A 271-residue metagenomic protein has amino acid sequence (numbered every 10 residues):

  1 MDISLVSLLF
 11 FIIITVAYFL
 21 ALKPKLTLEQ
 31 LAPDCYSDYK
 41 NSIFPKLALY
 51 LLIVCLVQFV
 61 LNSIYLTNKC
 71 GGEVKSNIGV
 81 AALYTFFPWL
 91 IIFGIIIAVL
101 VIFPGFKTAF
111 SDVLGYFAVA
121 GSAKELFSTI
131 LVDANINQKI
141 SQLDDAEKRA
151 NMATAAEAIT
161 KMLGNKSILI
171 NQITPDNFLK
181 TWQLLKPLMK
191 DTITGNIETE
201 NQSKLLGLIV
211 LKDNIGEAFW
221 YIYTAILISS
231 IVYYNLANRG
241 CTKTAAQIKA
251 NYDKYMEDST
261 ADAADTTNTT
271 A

Functional and structural regions predicted by a protein language model:
M1-G121, L211-A225, Y233-N251: N-terminal first transmembrane alpha-helix
D2, E29-D34, D38, A48 (+12 more regions): Glutamate identity and glutamate-enriched acidic tracts
T27-Y36, G164-A218, I222, N238-K249: Membrane-proximal, non-transmembrane alpha-helical segments
N41, N62, N68, N77 (+11 more regions): Detector for Asparagine
L52, T129, K254-E257: Intrinsically disordered, low-complexity regions enriched in small/polar residues
I95-T199: Charge-rich cytosolic interhelical loops and cytosolic tails of multi-pass membrane proteins
A246-A271: Cytoplasmic C-terminal tails of single-pass
